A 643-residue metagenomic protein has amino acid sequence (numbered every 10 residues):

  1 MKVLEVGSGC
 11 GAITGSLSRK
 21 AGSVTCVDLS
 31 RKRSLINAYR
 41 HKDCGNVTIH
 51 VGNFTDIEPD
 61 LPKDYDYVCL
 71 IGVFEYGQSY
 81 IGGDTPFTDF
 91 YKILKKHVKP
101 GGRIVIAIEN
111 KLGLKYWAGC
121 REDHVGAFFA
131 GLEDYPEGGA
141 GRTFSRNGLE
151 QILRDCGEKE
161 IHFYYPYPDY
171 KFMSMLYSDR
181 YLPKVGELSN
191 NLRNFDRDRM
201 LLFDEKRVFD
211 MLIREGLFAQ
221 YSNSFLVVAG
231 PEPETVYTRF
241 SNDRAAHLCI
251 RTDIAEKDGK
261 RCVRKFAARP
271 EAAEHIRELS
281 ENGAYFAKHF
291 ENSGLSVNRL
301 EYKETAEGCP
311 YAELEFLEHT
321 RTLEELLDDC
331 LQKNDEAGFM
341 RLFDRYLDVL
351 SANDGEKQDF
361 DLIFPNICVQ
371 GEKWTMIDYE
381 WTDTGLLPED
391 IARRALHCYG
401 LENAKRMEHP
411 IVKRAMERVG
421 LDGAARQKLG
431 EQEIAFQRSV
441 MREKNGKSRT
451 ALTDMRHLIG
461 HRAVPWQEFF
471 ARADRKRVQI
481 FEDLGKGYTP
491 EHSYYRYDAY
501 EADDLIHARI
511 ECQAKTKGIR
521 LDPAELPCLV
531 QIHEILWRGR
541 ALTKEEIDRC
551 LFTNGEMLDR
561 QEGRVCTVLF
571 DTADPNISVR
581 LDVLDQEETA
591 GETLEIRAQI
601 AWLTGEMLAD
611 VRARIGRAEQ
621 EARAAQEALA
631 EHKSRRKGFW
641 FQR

Functional and structural regions predicted by a protein language model:
C10-A21: Conserved SAM-binding loop of SAM-dependent methyltransferases across substrates and taxa, primarily the Class I
T85-R103: A short glycine-rich, Lys/Arg-flanked "PGG" loop and its adjoining helix->strand segment in the class I
V105-A127: Conserved class I S-adenosyl-L-methionine
D134-Y135, E356-M407: Catalytic activation segment of kinase domains across protein kinase-like and atypical kinase folds
T238-A287: ATP-binding glycine-rich loop module of kinase domains
L279-G294, L327-D361, P365: Conserved kinase catalytic-core helix
V297-F343: Conserved structural core of kinase catalytic domains
K444-E468, E595, I600-R643: Boundary detector for helix-to-coil junctions that initiate low-complexity/charged tails
